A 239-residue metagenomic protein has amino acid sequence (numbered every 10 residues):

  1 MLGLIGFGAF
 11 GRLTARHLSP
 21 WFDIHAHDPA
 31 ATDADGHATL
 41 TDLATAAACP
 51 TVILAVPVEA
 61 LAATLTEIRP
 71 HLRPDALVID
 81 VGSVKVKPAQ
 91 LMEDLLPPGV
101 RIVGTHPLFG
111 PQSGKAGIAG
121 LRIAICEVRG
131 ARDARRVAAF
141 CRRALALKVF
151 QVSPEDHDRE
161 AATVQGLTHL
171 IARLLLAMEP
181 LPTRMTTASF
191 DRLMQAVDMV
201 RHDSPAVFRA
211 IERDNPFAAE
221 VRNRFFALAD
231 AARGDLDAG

Functional and structural regions predicted by a protein language model:
M1-T41: NAD(P)+-binding Rossmann beta1-loop-alpha1 motif at the extreme N-terminus of oxidoreductases
D23-H25, A38, L77, R101 (+1 more regions): Conserved beta-strand segments of alpha/beta enzyme cores
L43-L72, L77: Rossmann-like NAD(P)-binding element
V84-P88, M92-K148: Rossmann-fold dinucleotide-binding core
V149-G239: An accessory alpha-helical subdomain
